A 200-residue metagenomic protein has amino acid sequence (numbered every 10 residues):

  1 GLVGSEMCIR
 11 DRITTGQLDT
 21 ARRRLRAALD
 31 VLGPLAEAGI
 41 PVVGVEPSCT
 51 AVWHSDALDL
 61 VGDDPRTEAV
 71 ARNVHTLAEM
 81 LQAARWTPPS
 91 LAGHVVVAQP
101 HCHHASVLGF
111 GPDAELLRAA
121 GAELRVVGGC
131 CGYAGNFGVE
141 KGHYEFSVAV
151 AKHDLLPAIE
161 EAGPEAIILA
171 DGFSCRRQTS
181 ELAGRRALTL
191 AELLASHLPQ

Functional and structural regions predicted by a protein language model:
S5-Q200: Iron-sulfur cluster-binding electron-transfer modules in prokaryotic oxidoreductases
